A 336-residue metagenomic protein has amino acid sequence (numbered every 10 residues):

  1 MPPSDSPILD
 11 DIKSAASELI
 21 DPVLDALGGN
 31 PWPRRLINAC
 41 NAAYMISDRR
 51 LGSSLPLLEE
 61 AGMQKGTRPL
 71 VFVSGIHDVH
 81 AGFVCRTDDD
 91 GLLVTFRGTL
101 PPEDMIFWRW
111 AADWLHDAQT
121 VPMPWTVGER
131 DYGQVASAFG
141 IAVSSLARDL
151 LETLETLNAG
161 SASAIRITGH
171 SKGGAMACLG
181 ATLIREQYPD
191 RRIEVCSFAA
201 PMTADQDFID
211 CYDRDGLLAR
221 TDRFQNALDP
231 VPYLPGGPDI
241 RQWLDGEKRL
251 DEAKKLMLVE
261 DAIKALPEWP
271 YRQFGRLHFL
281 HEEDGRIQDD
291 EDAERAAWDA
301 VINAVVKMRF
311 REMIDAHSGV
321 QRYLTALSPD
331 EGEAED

Functional and structural regions predicted by a protein language model:
P2-D88, R97: N-terminal low-complexity, Ser/Thr- and acidic-residue-enriched intrinsically disordered segments
I8-D11, A15, L19-P22, A26 (+6 more regions): Charge-rich, solvent-exposed alpha-helical interaction surfaces
N38-N41, I46, P69-F72, V79-F83 (+5 more regions): Secretory-pathway lumenal glyco-enzymes, predominantly type II signal-anchor Golgi glycosyltransferases
A39, V94, L146, V195 (+1 more regions): A residue-level signal for conserved active-site and pocket-lining positions in enzyme catalytic cores
A43, V73-I76, D88, G98-L100 (+3 more regions): Short, flexible loop/turn elements at secondary-structure junctions
Q64-T168, R185-R192, L217-L218, A296: A conserved cap/lid and substrate-binding interface adjacent to the catalytic center of lipid-processing enzymes
D149-R241: Serine-dependent carboxylesterase/thioesterase catalytic core of lipase-like alpha/beta-hydrolase/SGNH enzymes
D205-D336: Lipolytic serine-hydrolase domain surface
